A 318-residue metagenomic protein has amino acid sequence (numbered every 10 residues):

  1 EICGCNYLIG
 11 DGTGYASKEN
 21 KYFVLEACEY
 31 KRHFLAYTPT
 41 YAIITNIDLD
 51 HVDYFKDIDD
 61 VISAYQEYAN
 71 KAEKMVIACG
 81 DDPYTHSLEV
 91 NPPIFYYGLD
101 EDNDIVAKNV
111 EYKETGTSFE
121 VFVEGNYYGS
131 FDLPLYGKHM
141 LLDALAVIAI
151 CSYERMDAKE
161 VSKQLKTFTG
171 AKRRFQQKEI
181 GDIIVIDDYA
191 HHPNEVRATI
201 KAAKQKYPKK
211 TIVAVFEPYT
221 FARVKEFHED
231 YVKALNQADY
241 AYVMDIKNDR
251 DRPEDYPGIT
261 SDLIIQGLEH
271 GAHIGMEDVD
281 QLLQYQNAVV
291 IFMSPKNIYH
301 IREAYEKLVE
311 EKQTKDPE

Functional and structural regions predicted by a protein language model:
E1-G12: Short beta-strand-centered segment that lines the nucleotide-binding/catalytic pocket of NTP-utilizing
N6-Y7, F23-L25, Y41-I43, I77 (+4 more regions): Hydrophobic/aromatic beta-strand patches that form the interior of the parallel beta-sheet core in alpha/beta enzyme
S17-E19: Conserved motor-coupling elements within RecA-like helicase/translocase cores
K21-Y30, V185-H191: Switch II (G3) loop of P-loop NTPases
R32-H33, H51, T85, D249-D251 (+1 more regions): Short glycine-rich, flexible loops that bind phosphorylated cofactors or substrates
P39-V185, K209, D262-H270, D280-Q286: Acidic, Mg2+-coordinating active-site environments of NTP-dependent enzymes
V90-P93, G125-N126, H139, A149-R173 (+1 more regions): ATP-dependent carboxylate-amine ligase
